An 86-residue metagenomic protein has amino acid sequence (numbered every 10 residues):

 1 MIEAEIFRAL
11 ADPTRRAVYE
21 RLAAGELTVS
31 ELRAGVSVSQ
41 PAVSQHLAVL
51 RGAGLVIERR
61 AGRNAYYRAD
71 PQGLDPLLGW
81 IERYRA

Functional and structural regions predicted by a protein language model:
I2-E3, R68-A86: Conserved segment of winged-helix/HTH DNA-binding domains
A4, D12-R16: Short alpha-helical elements of helix-turn-helix
P13, G25-T28: Short capping segments at the starts of secondary-structure elements
E20, A34, Q45, R51-G52: Alpha-helical residues within the helix-turn-helix
T28, S39-A42: Helix-turn-helix DNA-binding motif, specifically the short coil turn and the N-cap/start of the second
R51-A61, R68: Beta-hairpin "wing" of winged helix-turn-helix
